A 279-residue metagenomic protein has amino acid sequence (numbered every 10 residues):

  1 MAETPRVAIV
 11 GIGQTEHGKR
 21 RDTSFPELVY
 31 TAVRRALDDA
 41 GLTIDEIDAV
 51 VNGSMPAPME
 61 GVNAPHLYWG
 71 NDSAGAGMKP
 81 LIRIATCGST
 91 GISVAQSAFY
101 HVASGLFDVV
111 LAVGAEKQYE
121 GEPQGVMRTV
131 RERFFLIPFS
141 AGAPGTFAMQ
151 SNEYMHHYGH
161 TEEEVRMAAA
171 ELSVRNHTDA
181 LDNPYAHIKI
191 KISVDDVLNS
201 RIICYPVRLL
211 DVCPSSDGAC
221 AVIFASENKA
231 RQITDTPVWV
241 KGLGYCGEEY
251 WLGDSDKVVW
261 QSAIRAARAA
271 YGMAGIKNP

Functional and structural regions predicted by a protein language model:
M1-P26, R35, V130-F134, H157 (+2 more regions): Condensing-enzyme catalytic core mediating Claisen C-C bond formation in acyl metabolism
M1-S89, S97, Y154-E164, A168 (+3 more regions): Conserved active-site "lid/cap" helical segment
A2-P5, A57-V113, K117-F147, I188-P214 (+2 more regions): Conserved catalytic cysteine-centered active-site region of acyl-thioester-dependent Claisen-condensing enzymes
R6-A8, D48-A49, P80-I82, D108-L111 (+2 more regions): Structural motif
T23-V29, A49-P58, L106-L111, Q124-T129 (+3 more regions): Short, mixed-charge, low-aromatic patches
D45, G105, R231-I233: A cross-taxa feature marking solvent-exposed loop/turn segments within ectodomains of secreted and single-pass membrane
A85-E116, P144-D182, V222-N228: Active-site-proximal alpha-helical scaffold in enzymes
